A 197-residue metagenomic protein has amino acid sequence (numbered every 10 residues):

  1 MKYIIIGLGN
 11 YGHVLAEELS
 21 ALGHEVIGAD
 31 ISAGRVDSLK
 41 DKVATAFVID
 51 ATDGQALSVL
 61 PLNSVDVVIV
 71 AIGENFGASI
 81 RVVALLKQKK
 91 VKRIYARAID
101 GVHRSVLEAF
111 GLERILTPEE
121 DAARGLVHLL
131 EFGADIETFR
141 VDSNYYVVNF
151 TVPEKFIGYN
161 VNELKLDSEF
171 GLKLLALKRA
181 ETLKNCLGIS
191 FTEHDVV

Functional and structural regions predicted by a protein language model:
K2, A29, F156-V197: Cytosolic Rossmann-like ligand/nucleotide-binding regulatory domains
I4-I5, V70: Hydrophobic Val/Ile/Leu positions in short beta-strands of Rossmann-like dinucleotide-binding domains
L8-G9: Glycine-rich Rossmann-fold phosphate-binding loop(s) that bind the pyrophosphate of adenine dinucleotide cofactors
G12-H13: N-terminal Rossmann-fold NAD(P) dinucleotide-binding loop
L19: Aromatic pocket-lining residues of Rossmann-like dinucleotide-binding sites
E25-I27, I94: Short beta-strand element of Class I
D30-I31, A98: Conserved acidic E/D residue at the C-terminus of a beta-strand in Rossmann-like folds
K42-V127, F132, T151: Phosphate-bearing ligand-interacting subdomains that bind or position ATP/ADP/UDP/GDP/NAD(P) or nucleotide-linked
